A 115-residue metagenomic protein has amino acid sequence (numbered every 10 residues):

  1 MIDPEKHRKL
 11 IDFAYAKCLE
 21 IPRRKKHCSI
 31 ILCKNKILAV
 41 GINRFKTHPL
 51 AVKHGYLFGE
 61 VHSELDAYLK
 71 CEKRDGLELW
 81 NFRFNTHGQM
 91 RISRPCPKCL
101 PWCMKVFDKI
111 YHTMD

Functional and structural regions predicted by a protein language model:
M1-K26: Short, basic/aromatic recognition patches
K26-V40: Short beta-strand scaffold segments in enzyme catalytic cores
V40-D115: Zn2+-dependent cytidine deaminase-like catalytic core
